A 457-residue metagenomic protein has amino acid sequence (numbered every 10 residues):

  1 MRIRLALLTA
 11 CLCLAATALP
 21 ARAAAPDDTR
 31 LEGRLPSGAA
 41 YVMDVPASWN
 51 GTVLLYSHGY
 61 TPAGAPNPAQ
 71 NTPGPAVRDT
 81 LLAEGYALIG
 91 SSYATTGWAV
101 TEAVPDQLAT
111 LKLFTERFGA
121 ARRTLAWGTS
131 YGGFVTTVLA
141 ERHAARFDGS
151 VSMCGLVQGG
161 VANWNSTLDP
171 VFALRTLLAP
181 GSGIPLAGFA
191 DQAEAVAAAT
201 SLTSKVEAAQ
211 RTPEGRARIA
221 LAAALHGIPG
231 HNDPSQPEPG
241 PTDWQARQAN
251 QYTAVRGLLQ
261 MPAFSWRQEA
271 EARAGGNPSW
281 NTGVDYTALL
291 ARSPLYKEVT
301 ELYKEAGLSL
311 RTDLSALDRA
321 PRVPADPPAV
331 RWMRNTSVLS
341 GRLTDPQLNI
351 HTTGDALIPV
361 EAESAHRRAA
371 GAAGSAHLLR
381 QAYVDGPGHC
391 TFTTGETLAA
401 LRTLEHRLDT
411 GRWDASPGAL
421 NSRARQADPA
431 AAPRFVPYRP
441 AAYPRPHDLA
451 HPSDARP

Functional and structural regions predicted by a protein language model:
M1-A23: Secretory targeting and sorting signals
A24-P457: C-terminal His-loop and adjacent cap/lid subdomain of alpha/beta-hydrolase
